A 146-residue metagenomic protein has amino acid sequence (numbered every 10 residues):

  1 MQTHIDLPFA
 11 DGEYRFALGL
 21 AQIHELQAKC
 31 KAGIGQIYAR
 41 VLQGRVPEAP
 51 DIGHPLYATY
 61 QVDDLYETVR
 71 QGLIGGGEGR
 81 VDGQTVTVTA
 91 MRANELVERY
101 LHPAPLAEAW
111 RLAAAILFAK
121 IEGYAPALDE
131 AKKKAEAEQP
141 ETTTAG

Functional and structural regions predicted by a protein language model:
M1-G12, I34-Y57, D63, E67 (+1 more regions): Charged interaction scaffolds used for protein-protein
Y14-F16: Short, isolated positions in well-ordered beta-strands
L20-A39: Short, surface-exposed, low-complexity cationic segments
G75: P-loop NTPase switch module centered on the Walker A-proximal segment
